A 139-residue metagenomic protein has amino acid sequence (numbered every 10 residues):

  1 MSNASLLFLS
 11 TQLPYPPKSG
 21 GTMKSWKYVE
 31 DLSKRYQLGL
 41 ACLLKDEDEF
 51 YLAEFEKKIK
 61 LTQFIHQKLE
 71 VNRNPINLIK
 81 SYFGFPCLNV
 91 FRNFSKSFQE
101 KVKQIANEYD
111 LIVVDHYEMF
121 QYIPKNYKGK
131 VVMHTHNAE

Functional and structural regions predicted by a protein language model:
M1-F64, N107: N-terminal subdomain of nucleotide-sugar transferases
S5, D110-L111, K130: Structural motif
P14-Y15, E118-F120, E139: Glycine-rich nucleotide phosphate-binding loop and flanking beta-alpha elements of Rossmann-like dinucleotide-binding
L32-S33, I123-K128: Short, conserved loop/helix-junction motifs that constitute active-site signature segments in enzyme catalytic cores
L43, D115-H116, H136: Replace "coordinates the UDP/GDP/TDP-sugar" with "coordinates nucleotide-activated sugar donors
T62-C87, H134: Conserved N-terminal ligand/cofactor-binding loop architecture of enzyme catalytic domains
P75-F120, K125: Conserved nucleotide-sugar donor-binding subdomain of glycosyltransferases
Y127-E139: Active-site proximal beta-strand in glycosyltransferases
